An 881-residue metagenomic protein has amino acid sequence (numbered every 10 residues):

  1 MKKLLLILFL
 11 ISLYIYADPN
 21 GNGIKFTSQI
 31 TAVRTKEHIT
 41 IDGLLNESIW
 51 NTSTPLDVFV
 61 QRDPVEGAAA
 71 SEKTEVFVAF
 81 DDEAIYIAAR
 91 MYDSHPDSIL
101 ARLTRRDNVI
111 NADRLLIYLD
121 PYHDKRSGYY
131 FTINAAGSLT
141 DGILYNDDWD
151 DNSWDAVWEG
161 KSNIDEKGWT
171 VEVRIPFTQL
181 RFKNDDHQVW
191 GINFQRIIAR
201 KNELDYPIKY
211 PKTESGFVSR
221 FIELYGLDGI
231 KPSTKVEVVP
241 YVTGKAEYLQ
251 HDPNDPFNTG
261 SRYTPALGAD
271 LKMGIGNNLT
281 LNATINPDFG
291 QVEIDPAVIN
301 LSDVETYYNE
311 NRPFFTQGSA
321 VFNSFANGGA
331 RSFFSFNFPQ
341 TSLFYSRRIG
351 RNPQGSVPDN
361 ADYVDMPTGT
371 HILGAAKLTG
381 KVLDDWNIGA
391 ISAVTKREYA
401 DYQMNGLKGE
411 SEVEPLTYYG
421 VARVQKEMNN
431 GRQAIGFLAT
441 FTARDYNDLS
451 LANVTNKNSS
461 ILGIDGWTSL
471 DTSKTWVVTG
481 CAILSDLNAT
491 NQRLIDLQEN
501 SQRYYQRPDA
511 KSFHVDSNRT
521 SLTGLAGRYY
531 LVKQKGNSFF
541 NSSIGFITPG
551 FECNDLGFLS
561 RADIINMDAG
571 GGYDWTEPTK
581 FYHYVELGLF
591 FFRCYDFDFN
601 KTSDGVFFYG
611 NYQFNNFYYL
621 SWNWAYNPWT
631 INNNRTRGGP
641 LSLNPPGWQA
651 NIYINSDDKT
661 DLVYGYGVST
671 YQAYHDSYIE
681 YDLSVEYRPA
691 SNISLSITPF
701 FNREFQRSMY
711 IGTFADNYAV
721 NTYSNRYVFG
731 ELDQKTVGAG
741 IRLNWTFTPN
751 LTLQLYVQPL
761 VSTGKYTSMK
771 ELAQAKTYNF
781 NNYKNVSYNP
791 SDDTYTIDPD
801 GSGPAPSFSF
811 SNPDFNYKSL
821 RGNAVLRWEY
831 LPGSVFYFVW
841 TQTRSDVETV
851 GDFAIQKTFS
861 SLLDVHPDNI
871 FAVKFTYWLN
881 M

Functional and structural regions predicted by a protein language model:
L4-L13: Sec-dependent N-terminal signal peptides
A17-E427, F437, V865: Structural preference for beta-rich elements and adjacent junctions enriched in aromatics
A68, H95, F182-N184, N429-G431 (+3 more regions): Short glycine/serine/proline-enriched coil/turn segments at secondary-structure junctions
I99-A101, H251-N254, D401-N405, N447-S450 (+4 more regions): Short acidic, glycine/proline-rich loop/turn micro-motifs
K231-T284, A393-T395, Y419-F513, V585-F591 (+3 more regions): Surface-exposed extracellular loop regions of Gram-negative outer-membrane beta-barrel proteins
N258-T259, S302, M366, K408-P415 (+7 more regions): Alpha-helix capping and helix-loop boundary segments enriched in small/acidic/polar residues
H371-L373, T379, D471-M881: Exposed, low-structure sequence patches enriched in small/polar residues
